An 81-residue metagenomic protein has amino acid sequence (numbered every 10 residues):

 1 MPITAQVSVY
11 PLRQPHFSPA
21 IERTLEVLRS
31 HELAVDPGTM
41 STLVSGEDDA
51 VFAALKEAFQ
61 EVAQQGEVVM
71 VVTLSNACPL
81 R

Functional and structural regions predicted by a protein language model:
M1-R81: Charge-rich, low-complexity N-terminal segments
